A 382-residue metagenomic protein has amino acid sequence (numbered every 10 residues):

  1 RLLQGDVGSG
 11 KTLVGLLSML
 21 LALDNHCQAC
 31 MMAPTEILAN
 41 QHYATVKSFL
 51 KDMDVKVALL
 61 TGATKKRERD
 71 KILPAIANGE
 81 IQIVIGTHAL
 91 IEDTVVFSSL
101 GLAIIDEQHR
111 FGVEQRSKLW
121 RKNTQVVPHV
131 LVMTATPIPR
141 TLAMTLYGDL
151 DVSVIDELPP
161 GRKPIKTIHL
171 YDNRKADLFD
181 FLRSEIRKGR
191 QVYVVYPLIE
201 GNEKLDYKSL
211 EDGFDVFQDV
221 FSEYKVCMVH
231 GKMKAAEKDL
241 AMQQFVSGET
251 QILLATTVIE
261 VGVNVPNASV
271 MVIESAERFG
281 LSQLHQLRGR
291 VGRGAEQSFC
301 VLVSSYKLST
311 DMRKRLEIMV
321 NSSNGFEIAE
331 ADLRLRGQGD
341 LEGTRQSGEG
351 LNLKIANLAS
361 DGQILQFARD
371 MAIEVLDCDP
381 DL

Functional and structural regions predicted by a protein language model:
R1-E317: Inter-lobe coupling/hinge segments of SF2-like helicase ATPases
Q243-I252, I259-P266, M271-E274, G289 (+3 more regions): Accessory helical-bundle/CTD segments and flexible terminal tails appended to RecA-like ATPase motors
